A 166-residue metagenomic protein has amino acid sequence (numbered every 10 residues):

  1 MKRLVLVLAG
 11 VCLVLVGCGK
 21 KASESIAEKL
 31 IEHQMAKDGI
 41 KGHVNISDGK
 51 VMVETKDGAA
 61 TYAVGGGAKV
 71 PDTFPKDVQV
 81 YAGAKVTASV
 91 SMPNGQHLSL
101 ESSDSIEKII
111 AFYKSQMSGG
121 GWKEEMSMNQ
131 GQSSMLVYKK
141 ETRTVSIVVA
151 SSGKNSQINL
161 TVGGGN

Functional and structural regions predicted by a protein language model:
K2-L8: Sec-dependent signal peptide recognition, specifically the positively charged N-region followed immediately by
V14-G17: C-terminal motif of bacterial Sec signal peptides marking the signal peptidase cleavage site
G19-N166: An acidic-aromatic pocket/loop used at catalytic or ligand-binding sites
